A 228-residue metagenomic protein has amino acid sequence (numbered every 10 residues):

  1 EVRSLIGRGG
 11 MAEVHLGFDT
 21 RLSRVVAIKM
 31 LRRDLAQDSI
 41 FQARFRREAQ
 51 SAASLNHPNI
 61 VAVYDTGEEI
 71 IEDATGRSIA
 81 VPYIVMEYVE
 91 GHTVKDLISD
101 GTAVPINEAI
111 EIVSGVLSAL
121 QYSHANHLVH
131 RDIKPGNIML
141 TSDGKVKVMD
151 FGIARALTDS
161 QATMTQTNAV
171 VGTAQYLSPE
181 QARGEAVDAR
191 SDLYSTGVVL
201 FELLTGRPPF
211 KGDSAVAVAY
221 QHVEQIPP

Functional and structural regions predicted by a protein language model:
E1-P228: Eukaryotic protein kinase
